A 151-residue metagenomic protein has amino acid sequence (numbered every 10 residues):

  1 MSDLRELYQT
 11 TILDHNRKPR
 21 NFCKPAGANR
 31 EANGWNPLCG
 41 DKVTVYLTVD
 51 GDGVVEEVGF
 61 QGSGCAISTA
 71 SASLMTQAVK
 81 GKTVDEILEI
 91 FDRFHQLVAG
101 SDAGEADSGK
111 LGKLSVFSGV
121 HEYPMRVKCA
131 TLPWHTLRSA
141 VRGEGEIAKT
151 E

Functional and structural regions predicted by a protein language model:
M1-A26, K82-E151: C-terminal binding/interaction regions
K18, F22-G62: Structured beta-strand/loop patches that form or line metal/cofactor-binding pockets in enzymes
C39, C65, C129: Functionally engaged cysteine thiol sites
G62-T69: Short, thiol/selenol-centered motifs that function as redox-active sites or metal-ligating centers
T69-A70, E89: Alpha-helical macromolecular-interaction surfaces
S71-T83: Alpha-helical support elements that line or immediately flank enzyme active sites and cofactor-binding pockets
